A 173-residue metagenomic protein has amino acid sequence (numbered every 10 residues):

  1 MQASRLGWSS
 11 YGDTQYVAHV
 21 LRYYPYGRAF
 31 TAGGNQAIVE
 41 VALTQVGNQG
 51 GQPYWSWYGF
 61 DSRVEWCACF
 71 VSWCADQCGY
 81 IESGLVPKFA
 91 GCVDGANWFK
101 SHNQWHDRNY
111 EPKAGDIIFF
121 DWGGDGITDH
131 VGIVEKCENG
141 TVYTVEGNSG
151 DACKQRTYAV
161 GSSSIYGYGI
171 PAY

Functional and structural regions predicted by a protein language model:
M1, V20, V41-V46, S72 (+1 more regions): Short, functionally critical alpha-helical segments immediately adjacent to catalytic or ligand/cofactor-binding
M1-E40, S162-Y173: Non-catalytic cell-wall polysaccharide-engagement segments
Q2-S10, N48-Q52, Y80-I81, I127: Secretory-pathway/luminal and periplasmic proteins that interact with or process carbohydrate-rich
G7-Y11, W55-E65, W105-N109: A glycine-rich, coil/turn loop motif that links secondary-structure elements
T14-V17, V64, A68, P112: Short alpha-helical patches at coil-to-helix transitions and adjacent helical residues in well-structured domains
R28-S83: N-terminal capping segments
I81-D151: ...with weaker cross-activation on analogous glycine-rich loops/strands in unrelated enzymes
N139-Y173: Active-site signature of cysteine proteases
